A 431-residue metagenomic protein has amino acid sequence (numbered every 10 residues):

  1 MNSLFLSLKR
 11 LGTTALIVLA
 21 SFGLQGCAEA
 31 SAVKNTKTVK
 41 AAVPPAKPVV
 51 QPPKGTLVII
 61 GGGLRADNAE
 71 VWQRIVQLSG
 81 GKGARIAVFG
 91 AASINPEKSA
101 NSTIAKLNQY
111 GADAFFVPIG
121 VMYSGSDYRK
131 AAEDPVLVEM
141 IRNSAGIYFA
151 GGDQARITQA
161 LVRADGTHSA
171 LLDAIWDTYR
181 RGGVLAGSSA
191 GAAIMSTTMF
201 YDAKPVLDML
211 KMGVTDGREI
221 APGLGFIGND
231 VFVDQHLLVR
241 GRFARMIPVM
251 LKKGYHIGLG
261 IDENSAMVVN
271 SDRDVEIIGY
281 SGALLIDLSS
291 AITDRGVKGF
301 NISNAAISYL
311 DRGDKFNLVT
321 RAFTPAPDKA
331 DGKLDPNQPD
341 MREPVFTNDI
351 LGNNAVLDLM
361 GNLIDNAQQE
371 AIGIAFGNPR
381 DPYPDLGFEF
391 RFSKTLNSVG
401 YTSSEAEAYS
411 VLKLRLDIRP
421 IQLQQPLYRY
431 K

Functional and structural regions predicted by a protein language model:
N2-A15: Bacterial N-terminal signal peptides that target proteins for export
Q25-G26: C-terminal motif of bacterial Sec signal peptides marking the signal peptidase cleavage site
V39-G83, E97-N101, L107-Y110, V121 (+2 more regions): C-terminal and late-domain segments of enzyme folds
V58-I59, R85-G90, F115-P118, G146-A150 (+3 more regions): Structural recognition of the beta-strand scaffold that forms the well-ordered cores of secreted hydrolase catalytic
S93, S99-S102, Q109-V138: Functional beta-strand-loop-alpha-helix junction segments that form "active/interaction loops" within catalytic
V136-M140, T167-G182: Catalytic-core regions built around general acid/base machinery
Y148-G151, A174-F200: Catalytic nucleophile loop
Q154-H168: Glycine/threonine-rich flexible loop motifs
